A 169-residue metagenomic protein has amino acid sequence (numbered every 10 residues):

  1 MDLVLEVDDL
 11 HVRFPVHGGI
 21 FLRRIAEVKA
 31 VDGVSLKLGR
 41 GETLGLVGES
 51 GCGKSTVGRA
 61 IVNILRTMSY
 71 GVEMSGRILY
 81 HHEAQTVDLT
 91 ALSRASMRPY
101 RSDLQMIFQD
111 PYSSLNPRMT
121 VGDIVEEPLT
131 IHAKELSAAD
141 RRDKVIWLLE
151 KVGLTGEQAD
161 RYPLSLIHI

Functional and structural regions predicted by a protein language model:
M1-I167: ABC transporter nucleotide-binding domains
